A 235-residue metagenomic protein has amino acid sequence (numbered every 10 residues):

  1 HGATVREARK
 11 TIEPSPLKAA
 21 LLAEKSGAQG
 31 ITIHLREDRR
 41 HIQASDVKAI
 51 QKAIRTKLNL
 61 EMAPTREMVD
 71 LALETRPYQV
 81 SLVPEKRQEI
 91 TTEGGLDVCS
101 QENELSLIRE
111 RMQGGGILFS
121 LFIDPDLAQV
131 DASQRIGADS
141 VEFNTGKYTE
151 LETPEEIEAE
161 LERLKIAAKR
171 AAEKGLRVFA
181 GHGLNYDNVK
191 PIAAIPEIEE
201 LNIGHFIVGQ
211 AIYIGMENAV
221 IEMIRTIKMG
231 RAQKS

Functional and structural regions predicted by a protein language model:
H1, I31-I33, L58-M62, V80-L82 (+4 more regions): Hydrophobic faces of well-ordered beta-strands that scaffold small-molecule active sites in alpha/beta enzyme cores
H1-L60, R66-E67, L71-P77, A159: Conserved N-terminal beta1-alpha1 strand-loop-helix module at the mouth
H1-P16, K57-P64, T91-C99, G114-P125 (+2 more regions): Active-site mouth loops of central-metabolism enzymes
A23, H34, A72, S133 (+3 more regions): Conserved, mostly hydrophobic/aromatic
Q51, G94, T153-I157, G209-A232: C-terminal helical cap(s) of enzyme catalytic domains, especially alpha/beta-barrels
R66-T75, D126-I136, A180, L184-I198: Catalytic cores of alpha/beta
S81-E89, S140-E152, E197-M216: Glycine-rich phosphate-binding active-site loops on the catalytic face of alpha/beta enzymes
L118-R170: Histidine/lysine/aspartate-rich catalytic loop segments that bind and position anionic ligands
